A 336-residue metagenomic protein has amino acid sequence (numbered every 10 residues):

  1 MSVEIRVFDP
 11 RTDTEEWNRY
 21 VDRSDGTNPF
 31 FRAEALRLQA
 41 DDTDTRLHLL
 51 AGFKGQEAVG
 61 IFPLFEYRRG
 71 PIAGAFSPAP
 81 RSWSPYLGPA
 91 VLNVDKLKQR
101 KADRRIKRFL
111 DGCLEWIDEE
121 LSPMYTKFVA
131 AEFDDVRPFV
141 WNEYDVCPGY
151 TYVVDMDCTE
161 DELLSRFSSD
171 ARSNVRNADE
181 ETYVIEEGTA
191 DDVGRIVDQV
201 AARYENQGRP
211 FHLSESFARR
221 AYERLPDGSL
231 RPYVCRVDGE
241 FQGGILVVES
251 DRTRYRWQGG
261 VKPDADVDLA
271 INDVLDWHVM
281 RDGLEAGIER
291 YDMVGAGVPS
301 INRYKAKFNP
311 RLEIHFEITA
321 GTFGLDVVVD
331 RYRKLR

Functional and structural regions predicted by a protein language model:
M1-F8, R100-L110, L246: N-terminal short leaders/motifs
V3-G55, V59-I72, A131-V154, C158-T159 (+1 more regions): A conserved beta-strand-loop-helix scaffold within acyl/acetyltransferase catalytic domains
T27, P123, N206, E289 (+1 more regions): Generic macromolecular interface patches on structured domains
A35, A79, P89-L92, V153-D157 (+5 more regions): Short, surface-exposed, polar/charged, turn-prone segments marking secondary-structure boundaries
D44-H48, A90-V94, K101-K107, S165-N174 (+8 more regions): Noncatalytic linker/hinge segments flanking ATPase motor cores
E66, A131-E132, V140-E162, E285-R336: Active-site/acyl-donor-binding loops of N-acyltransferases
G70-Y144, R252-P310: Acyl-donor binding region in acyl/amide transferases
